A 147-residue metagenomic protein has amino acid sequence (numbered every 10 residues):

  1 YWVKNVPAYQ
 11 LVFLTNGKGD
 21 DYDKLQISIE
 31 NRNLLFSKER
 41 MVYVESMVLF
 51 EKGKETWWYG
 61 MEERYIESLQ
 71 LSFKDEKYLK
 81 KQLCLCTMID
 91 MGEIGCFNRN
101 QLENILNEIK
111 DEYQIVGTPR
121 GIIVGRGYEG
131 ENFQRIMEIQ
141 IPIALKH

Functional and structural regions predicted by a protein language model:
Y1-H147: A solvent-exposed interaction/effector surface
